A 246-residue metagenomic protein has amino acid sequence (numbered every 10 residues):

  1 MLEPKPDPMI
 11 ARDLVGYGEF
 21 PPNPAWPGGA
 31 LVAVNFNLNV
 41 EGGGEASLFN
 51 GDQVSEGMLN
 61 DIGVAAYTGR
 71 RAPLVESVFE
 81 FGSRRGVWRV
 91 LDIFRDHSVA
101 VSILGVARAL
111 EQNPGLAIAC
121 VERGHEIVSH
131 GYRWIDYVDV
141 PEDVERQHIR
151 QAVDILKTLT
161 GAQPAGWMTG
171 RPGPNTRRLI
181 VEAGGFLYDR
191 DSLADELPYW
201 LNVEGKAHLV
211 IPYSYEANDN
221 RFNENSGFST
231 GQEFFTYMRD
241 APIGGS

Functional and structural regions predicted by a protein language model:
L2-V210, F234-S246: Catalytic alpha-helical scaffold of carbohydrate-active enzymes acting on polysaccharides/glycoconjugates
E196, I211-E233: Positively charged, amphipathic and often flexible ligand-engagement surfaces
